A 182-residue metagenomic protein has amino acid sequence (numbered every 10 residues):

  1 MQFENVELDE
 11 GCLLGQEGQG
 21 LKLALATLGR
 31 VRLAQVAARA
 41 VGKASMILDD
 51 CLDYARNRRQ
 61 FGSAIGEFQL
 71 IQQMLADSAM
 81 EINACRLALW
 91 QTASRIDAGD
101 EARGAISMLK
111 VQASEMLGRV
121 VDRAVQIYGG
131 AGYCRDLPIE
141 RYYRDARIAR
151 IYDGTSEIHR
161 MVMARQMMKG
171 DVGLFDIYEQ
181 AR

Functional and structural regions predicted by a protein language model:
M1-A84, A149, M161, R165 (+1 more regions): Glycine-rich beta->alpha junctions and the first turn(s) of the following alpha-helix
V6-L13, V125-Y128, G132-Y133: Active-site beta-strand/loop segments that form the cofactor-binding cradle of oxidoreductase flavoproteins
A26, R30, Y128-R182: Glycine-rich phosphate/cofactor-binding loops in nucleotide/flavin-utilizing enzymes
T27, I47-Y54, Q91, R95 (+3 more regions): Generic, well-ordered alpha-helical scaffold segments in large soluble proteins
V31-A38, R103, S107, V111 (+2 more regions): Short, conserved micro-motifs enriched in small and acidic residues
L52, R56-S63, A79-Q112, V125-G130: C-terminal helix-coil-helix/basic helical segment that borders enzyme active sites and/or dimer interfaces and provides
E67-I71, R103-V111, G132-I148: Charge-rich, acidic-biased intrinsically disordered regions
M116-A124: Amphipathic alpha-helical coiled-coil segments
